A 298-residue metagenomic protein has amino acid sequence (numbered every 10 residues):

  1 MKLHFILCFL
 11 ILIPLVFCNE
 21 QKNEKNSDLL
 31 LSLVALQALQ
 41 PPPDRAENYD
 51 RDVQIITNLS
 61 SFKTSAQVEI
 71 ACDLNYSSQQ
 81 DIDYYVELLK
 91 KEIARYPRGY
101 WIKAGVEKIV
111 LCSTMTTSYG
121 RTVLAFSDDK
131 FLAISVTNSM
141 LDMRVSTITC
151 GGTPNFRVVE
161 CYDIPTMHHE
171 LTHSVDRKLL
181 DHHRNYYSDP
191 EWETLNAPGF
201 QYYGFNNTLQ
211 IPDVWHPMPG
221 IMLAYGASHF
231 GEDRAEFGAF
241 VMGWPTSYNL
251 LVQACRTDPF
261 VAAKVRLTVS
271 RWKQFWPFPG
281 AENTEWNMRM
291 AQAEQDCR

Functional and structural regions predicted by a protein language model:
M1-C18: Sec-dependent bacterial lipoprotein signal peptides
L15-I55, Q292-C297: Bacterial Sec-dependent N-terminal signal peptides
Q21, L39-A66, I70, D83 (+2 more regions): Predominantly extracellular/secreted Zn2+-dependent metalloproteases
K22-E24, N75-S78, I82, T257 (+1 more regions): Intrinsic-disorder-associated interaction segments
E24, L88, S228-E232: Residue-level recognition of hydrophobic positions within alpha-helical transmembrane segments
L31-A35, V86, K90, V269: Residue-level detector of alpha-helical secondary structure
V68-M143: Auxiliary, metal-adjacent structural segments of Zn-dependent hydrolase domains
V110-R298: Active-site-flanking segments in enzyme catalytic domains
